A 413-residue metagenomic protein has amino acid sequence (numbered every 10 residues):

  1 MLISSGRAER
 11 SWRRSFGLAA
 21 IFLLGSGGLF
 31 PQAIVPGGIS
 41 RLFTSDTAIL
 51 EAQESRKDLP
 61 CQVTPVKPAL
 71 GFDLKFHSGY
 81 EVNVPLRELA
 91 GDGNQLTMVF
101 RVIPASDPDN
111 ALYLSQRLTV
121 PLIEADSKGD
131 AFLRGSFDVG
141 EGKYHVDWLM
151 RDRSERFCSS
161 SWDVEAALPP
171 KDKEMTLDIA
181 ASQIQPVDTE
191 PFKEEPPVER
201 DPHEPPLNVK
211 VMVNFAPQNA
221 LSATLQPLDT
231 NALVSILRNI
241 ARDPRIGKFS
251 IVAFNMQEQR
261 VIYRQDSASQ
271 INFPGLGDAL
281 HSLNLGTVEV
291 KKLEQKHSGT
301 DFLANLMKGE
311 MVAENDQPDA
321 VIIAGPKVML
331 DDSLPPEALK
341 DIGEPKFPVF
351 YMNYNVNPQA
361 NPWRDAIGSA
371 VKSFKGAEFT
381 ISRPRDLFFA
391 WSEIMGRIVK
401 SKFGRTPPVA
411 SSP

Functional and structural regions predicted by a protein language model:
M1-R13: N-terminal secretory signal peptides that target proteins for export/translocation
S11-W12, F16-G17, P318: Intrinsically disordered, low-complexity segments enriched in glycine/proline and serine/threonine
F16-G28: Bacterial N-terminal signal peptides
F30-P413: Scaffold/interface architecture of coatomer-like assemblies
